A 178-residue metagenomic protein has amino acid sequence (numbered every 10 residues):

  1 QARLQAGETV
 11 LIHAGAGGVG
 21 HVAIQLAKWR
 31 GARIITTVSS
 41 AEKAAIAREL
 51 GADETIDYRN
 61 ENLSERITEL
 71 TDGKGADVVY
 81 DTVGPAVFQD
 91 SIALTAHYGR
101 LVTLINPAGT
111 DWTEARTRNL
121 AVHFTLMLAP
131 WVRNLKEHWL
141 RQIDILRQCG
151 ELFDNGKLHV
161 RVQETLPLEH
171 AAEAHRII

Functional and structural regions predicted by a protein language model:
Q1-E61, I92: Mid-domain Rossmann-like dinucleotide-binding core that forms the NAD(H)/NADP(H) cofactor-binding site
G7, A52, G75-A76, L158 (+1 more regions): Local beta-strand N-terminus motif with an aromatic residue
K28, A45-E49, T68, R116 (+2 more regions): Class I S-adenosyl-L-methionine
T55-H123: Glycine-rich cofactor phosphate-binding loops and adjacent beta1-alpha1 units of small-molecule cofactor enzyme domains
E114-E164: C-terminal substrate-binding/catalytic core of Rossmann-like NAD(P)-dependent dehydrogenases/reductases
C149, A171-A174: Non-catalytic, hydrophobic alpha-helical segments
L166-H170: A conserved short coil-to-beta-strand element within the FAD-binding core of flavoproteins
